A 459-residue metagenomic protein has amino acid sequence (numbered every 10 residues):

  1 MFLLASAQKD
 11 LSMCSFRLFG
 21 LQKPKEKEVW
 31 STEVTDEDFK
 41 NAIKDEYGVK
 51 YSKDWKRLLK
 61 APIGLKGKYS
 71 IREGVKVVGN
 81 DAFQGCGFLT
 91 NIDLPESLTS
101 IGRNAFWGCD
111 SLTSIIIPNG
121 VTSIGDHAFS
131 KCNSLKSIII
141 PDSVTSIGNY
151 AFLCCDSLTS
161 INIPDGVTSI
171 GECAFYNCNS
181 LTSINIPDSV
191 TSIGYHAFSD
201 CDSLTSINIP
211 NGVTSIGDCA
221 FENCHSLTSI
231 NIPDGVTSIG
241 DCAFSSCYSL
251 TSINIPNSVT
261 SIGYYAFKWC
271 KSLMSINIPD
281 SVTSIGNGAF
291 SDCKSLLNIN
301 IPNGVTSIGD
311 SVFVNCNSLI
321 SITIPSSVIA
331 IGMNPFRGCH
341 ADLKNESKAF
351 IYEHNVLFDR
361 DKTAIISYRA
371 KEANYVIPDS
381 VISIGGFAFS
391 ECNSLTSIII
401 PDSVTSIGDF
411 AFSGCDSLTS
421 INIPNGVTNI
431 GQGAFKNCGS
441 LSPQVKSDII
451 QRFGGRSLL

Functional and structural regions predicted by a protein language model:
F2-A5, C14-K50, K56, A61-V77 (+17 more regions): Structural signature of tandem-repeat unit edges
N80-D81, G102-W107, G125-A128, G148-L153 (+11 more regions): Consensus positions within tandem repeat domains that build extended binding/scaffold surfaces
D359: Active-site beta-strand termini and strand-to-loop segments that position acidic
I365: Trp/Tyr-centric glycan-recognition "aromatic platform" motifs on solvent-exposed beta-strand/loop surfaces
